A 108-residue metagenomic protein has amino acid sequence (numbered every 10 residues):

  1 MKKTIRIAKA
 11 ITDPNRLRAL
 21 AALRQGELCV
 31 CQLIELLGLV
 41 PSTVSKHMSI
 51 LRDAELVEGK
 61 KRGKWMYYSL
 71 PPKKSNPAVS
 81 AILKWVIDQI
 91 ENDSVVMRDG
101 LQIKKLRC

Functional and structural regions predicted by a protein language model:
K2-T43, W65-S75: N-terminal helix-turn-helix DNA-binding core of bacterial DNA-binding proteins
K9, R18-A21, R52, E58 (+1 more regions): A cross-family signal for key residues in well-ordered alpha-helices that form functional helical elements
E35, K46, R52-D53: Alpha-helical residues within the helix-turn-helix
V44-S45, K60: Small-residue-rich alpha-helical segments with characteristic i,i+4
D53-R62, S69-P71: Beta-hairpin "wing" of winged helix-turn-helix
S75-C108: Amphipathic alpha-helical dimerization/coiled-coil segments that flank or bridge DNA-binding/regulatory modules
